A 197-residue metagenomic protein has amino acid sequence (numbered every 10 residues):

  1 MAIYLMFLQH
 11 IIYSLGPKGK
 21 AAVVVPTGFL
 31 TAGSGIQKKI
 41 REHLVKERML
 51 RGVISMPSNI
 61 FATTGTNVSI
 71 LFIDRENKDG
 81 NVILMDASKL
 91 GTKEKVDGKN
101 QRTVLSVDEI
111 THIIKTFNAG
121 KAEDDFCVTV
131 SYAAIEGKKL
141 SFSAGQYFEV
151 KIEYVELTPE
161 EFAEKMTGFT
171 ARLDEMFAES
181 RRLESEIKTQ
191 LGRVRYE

Functional and structural regions predicted by a protein language model:
M1-Y196: A conserved structural/catalytic subdomain of Rossmann-like adenosyl-cofactor enzymes
